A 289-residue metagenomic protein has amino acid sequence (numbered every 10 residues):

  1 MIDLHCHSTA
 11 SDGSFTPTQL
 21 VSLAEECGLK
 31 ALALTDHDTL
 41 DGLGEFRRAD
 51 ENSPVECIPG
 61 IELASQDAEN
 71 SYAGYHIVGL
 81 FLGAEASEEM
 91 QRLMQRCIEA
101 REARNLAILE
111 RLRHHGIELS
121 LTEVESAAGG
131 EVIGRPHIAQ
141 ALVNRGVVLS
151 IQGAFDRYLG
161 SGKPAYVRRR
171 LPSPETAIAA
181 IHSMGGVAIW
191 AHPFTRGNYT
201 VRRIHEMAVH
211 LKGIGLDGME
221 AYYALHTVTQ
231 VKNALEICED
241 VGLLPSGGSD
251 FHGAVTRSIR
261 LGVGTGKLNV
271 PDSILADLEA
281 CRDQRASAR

Functional and structural regions predicted by a protein language model:
M1-G134, I214, E220-V241, P245-T256: A metal-dependent hydrolase metal-coordination microenvironment
A49-H210, L268-A288: Extended substrate/RNA-proximal surfaces in nucleic-acid metabolism proteins
I259-P271: Conserved, well-ordered active-site substructure
